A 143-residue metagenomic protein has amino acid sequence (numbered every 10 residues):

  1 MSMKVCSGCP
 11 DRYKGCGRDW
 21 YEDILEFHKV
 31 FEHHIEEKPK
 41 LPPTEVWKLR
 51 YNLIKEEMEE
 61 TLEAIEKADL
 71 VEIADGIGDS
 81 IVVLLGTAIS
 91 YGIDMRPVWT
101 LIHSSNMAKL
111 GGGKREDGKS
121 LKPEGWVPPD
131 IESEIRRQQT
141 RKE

Functional and structural regions predicted by a protein language model:
S2-E143: Flexible "arm" and connector segments at domain edges
